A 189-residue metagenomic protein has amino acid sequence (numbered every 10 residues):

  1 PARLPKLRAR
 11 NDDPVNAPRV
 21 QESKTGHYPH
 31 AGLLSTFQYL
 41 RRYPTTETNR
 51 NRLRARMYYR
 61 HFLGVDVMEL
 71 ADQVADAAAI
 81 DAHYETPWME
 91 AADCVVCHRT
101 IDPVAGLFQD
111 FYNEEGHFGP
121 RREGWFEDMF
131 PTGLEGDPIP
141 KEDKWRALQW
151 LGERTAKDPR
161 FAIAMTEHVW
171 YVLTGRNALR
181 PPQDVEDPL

Functional and structural regions predicted by a protein language model:
P1-L189: Active-site substrate-binding loop specific to GH73 endo-beta-N-acetylglucosaminidase modules in bacterial autolysins
